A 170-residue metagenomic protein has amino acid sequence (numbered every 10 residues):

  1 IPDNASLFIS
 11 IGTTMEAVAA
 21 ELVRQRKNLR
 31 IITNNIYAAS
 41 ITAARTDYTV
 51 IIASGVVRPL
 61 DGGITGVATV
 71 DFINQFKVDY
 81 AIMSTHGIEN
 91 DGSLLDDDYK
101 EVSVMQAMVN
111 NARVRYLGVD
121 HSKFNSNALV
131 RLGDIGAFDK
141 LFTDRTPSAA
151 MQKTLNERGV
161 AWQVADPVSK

Functional and structural regions predicted by a protein language model:
I1-R24, I31-N34: Helix-turn-helix/homeodomain-like alpha-helical modules used for DNA recognition and transcription-factor dimerization
E21-R26, T42, T46: Active-site catalytic pocket residues across diverse enzymes, especially alpha/beta-hydrolases
I32, I36-K170: Conserved phosphate- and dinucleotide-binding cores of soluble alpha/beta proteins, encompassing both enzyme active
